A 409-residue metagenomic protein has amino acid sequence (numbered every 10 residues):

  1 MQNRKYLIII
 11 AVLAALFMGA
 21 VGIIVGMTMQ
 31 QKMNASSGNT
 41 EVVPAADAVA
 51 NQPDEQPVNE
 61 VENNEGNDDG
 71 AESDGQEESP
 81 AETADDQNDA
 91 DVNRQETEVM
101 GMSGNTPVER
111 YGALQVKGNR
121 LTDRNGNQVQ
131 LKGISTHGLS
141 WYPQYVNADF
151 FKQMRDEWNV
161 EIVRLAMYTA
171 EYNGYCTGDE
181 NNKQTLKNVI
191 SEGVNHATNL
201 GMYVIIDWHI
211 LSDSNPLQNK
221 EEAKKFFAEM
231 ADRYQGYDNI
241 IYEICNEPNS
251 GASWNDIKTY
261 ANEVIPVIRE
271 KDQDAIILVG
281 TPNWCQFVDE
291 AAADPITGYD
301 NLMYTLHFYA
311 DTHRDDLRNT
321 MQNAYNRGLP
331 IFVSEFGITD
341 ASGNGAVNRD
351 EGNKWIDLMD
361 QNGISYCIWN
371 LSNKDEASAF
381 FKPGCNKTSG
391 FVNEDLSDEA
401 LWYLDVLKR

Functional and structural regions predicted by a protein language model:
M1-V49, P53: Gram-positive cell-envelope targeting signals
K32-T106: N-terminal, intrinsically disordered, polar/charged segments of Gram-positive cell-envelope systems that serve as
D89-I162, E180: N-terminal carbohydrate-binding accessory modules
Y111-L114, G138, P143, Y203 (+3 more regions): Extracellular glycoside hydrolase catalytic/binding regions
S135, M167-T169, W208-I210, N246 (+1 more regions): A mature extracytoplasmic/lumenal domain signature
N147-L211, K220-K225, R269, E351-N362: Aromatic-lined substrate-binding rim segments of carbohydrate-active enzymes
E171-G174, S212-S214, S250-G251, D340-S342: Short, solvent-exposed loop/turn segments at secondary-structure junctions
